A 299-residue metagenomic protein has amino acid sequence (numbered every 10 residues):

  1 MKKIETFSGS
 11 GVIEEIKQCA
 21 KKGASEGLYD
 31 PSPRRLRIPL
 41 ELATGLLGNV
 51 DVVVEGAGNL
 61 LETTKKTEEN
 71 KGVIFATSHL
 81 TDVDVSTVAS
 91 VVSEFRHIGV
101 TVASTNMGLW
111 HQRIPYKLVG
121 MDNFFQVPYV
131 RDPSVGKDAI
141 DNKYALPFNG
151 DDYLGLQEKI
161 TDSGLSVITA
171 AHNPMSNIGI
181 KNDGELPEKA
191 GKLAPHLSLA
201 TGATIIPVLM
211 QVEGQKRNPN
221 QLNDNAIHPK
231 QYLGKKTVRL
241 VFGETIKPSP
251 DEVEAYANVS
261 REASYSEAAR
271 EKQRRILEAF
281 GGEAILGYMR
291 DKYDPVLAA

Functional and structural regions predicted by a protein language model:
M1-E5, A299: Non-Sec secretion/translocation targeting segments of pathogen effectors
K3, V12-E15, C19, T63-K66 (+6 more regions): Charge-rich, solvent-exposed alpha-helical interaction surfaces
G11-V53, S90, E94-H97: A transmembrane-helix-recognition feature enriched in membrane-embedded lipid enzymes and envelope glyco-/phospholipid
I38-L46, A200, A279-L286: Extended low-polarity, hydrophobic cluster-rich segments
N49-P248: Soluble catalytic domains of membrane acyltransferases
G191-K192, S260, S266-A269, Q273-I285 (+2 more regions): Active-site or metal-binding loop neighborhoods of secreted/extracellular toxin and effector enzymes
V241, T245-S249, V253-E262: A hydrophobic, small-residue-rich beta->alpha segment in the mid-to-C-terminal subdomain of diverse proteins
